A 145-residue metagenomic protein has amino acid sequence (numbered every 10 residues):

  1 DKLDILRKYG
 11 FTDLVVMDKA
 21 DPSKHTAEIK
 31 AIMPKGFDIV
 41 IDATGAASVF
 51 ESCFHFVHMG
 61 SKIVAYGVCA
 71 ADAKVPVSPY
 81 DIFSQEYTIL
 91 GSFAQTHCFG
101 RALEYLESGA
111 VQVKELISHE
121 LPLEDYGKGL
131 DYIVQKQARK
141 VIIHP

Functional and structural regions predicted by a protein language model:
D1, A20-D21, T44-G45, A70 (+3 more regions): Short beta->alpha linker loops
D1-S52: Adenosine-nucleotide cofactor-binding segment
G10-V15, A31-I32, D81-S84, L106-A110 (+1 more regions): Short, hinge-like loop/turn segments at secondary-structure boundaries
V15-D18, D38-A43, Y66-V68, G91-S92 (+1 more regions): Glycine- and other small-residue-rich loops at beta-strand/loop junctions that grip anionic moieties
P34, G45, H58, V134 (+1 more regions): Short conserved AdoMet
A47-S108, P145: Glycine-rich phosphate-binding loop and adjacent beta-alpha segment of Rossmann(oid) nucleotide-cofactor-binding
E51-H55, T96-P145: C-terminal hydrophobic helical "lid"/dimerization subdomain of Rossmann-like NAD(P)H-dependent oxidoreductases
